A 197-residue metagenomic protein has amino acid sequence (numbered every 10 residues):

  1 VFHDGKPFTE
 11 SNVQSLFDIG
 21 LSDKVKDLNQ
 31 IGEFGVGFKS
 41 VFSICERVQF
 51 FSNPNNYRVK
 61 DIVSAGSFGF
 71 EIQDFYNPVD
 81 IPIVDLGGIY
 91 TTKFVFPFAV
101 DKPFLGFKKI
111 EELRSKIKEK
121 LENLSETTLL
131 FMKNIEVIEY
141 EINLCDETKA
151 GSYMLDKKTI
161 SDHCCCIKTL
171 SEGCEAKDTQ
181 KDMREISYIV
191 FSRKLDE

Functional and structural regions predicted by a protein language model:
H3: Conserved active-site aspartate in kinases
K6-F8, N12, V25-E172: GHKL-type ATPase core
L16-G20: Mobile ATP-lid/nucleotide-binding loop of the nucleotide-binding subdomain
N56, C164-E197: Extended, Lys/Arg-enriched charged tracts that mediate electrostatic binding to polyanionic substrates
